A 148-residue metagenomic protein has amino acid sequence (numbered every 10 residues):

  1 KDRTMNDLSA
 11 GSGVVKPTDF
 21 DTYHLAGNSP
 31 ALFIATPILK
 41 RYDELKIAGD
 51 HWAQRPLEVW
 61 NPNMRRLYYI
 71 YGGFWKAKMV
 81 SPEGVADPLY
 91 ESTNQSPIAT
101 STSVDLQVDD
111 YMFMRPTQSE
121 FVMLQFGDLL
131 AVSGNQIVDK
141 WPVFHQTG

Functional and structural regions predicted by a protein language model:
K1-G148: Active-site anion/phosphate-binding pocket segments in diverse small-molecule metabolic enzymes
